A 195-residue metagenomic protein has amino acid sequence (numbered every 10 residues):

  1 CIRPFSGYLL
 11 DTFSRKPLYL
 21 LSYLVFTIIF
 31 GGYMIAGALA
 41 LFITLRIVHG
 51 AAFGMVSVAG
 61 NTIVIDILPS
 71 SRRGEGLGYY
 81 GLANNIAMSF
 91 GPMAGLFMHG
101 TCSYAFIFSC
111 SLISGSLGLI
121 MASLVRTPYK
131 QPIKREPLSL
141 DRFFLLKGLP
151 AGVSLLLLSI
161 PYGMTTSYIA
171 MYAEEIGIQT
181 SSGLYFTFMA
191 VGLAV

Functional and structural regions predicted by a protein language model:
C1-S6, T187-V195: Central cavity-lining transmembrane alpha-helices of secondary-active solute carriers, predominantly the Major
S14, I35-A40: Helix-breaking motifs and short loop linkers at transmembrane-helix boundaries and internal kinks in secondary membrane
P17-G31, L112: Structural signature of the two symmetry-related core transmembrane helices
A40-V48: Paired small-residue
I47-A83: Cytoplasmic helix-loop-helix junction between adjacent transmembrane helices in 12-TM secondary transporters
L112-Q131: C-terminal membrane-cytosol helix-exit motif in multi-pass small-molecule transporters
T127-L155: Juxtamembrane intracellular "pre-TM" segments in multi-pass secondary transporters
P150-Y185: Extracytoplasmic gate region of multi-pass secondary transporters
